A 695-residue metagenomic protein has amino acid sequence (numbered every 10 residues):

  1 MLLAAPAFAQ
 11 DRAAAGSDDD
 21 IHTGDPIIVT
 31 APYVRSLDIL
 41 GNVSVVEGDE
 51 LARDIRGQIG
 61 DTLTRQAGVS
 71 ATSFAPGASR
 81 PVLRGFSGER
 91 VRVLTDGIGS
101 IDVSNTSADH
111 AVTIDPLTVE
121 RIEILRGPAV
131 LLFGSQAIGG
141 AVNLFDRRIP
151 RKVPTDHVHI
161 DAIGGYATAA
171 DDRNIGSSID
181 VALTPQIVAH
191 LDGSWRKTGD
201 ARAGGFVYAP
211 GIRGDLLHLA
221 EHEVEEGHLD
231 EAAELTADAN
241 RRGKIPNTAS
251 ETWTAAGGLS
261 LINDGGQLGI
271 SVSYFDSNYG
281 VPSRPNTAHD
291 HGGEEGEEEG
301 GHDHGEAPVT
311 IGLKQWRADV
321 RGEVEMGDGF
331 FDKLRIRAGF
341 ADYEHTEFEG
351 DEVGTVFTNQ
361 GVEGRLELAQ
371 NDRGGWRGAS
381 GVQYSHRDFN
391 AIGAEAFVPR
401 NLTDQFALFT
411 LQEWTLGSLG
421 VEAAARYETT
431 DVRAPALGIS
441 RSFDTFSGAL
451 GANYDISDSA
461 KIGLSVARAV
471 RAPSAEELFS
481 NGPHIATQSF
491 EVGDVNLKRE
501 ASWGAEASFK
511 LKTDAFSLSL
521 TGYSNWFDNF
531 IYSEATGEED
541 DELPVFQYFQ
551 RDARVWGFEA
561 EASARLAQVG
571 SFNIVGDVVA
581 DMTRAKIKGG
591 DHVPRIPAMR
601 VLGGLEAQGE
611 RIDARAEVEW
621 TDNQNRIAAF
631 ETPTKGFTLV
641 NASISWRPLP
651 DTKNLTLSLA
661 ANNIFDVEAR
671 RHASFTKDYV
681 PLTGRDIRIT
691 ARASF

Functional and structural regions predicted by a protein language model:
D11-A52, G60, G88: Short, acidic, small-residue-rich periplasmic hinge/interaction motif at the N-terminus of Gram-negative outer-membrane
G99-P128: Short acidic/polar hinge/loop motifs at secondary-structure boundaries that mediate gating or recognition
T118-R121, R126, L131-L216, S250-W253: Outer-membrane beta-barrel translocator/receptor signature
T168-K197, Y208-P282, G312-G327, F331 (+4 more regions): Transmembrane beta-barrel wall of Gram-negative outer-membrane proteins
P246-T252, G265-K333, F340-E363, A394-A396 (+2 more regions): Flexible loop and strand-edge segments within Gram-negative outer membrane beta-barrel domains
E297-D319, G327, S440-R441, S447-D455 (+6 more regions): Outer-membrane beta-barrel signature, preferentially recognizing the C-terminal barrel domain of Gram-negative
G378, S517-F527, P544-R626, E668 (+1 more regions): Gram-negative outer-membrane beta-barrel transporters
V470, G522-D528, W646-F695: C-terminal beta-signal and adjacent terminal beta-strands/loops of Gram-negative outer-membrane beta-barrel proteins
